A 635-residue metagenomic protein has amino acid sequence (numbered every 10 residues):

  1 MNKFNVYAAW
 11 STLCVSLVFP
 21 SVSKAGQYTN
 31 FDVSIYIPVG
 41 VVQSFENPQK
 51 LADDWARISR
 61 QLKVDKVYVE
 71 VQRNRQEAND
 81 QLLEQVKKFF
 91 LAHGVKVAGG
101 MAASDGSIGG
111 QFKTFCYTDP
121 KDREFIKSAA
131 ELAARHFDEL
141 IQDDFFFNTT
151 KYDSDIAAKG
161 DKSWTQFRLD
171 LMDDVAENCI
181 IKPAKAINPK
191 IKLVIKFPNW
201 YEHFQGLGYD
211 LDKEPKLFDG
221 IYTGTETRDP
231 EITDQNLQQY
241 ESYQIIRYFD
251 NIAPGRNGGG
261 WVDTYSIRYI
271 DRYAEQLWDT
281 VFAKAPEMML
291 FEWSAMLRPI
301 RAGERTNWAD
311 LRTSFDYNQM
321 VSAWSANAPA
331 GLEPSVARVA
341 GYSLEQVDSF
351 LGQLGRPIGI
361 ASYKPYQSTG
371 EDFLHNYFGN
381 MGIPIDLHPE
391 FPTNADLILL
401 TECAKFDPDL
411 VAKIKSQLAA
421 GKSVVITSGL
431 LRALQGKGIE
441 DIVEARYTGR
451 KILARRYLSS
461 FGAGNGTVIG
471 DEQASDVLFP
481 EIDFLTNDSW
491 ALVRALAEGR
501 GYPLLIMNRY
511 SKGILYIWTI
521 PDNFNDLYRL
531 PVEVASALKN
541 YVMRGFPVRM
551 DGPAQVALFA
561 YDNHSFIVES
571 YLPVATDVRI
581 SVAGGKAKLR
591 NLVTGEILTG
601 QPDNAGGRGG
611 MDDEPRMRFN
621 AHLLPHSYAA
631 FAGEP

Functional and structural regions predicted by a protein language model:
Y28-D53, Q81-D138, N148-Y152, N178: Active-site-adjacent "subsite" loops/lids of carbohydrate-active enzymes
I37-F45, Y68-E77, G109-K127, G160-D174 (+5 more regions): The substrate-binding groove and active-site-proximal loops of carbohydrate-active enzymes, especially glycoside
Q43-Q61, D119-A133, H203-E214, Y269-T280: Short, acidic/polar
K50-N74, L132-I141, I221, L277-F291 (+2 more regions): Catalytic domains of carbohydrate-active enzymes, especially glycoside hydrolases
Q61-R73, F125-Q166: Active-site groove signature of glycoside hydrolases
V71-G106, K159-I187, K405: Aromatic-lined substrate-binding rim segments of carbohydrate-active enzymes
G110, D138, D144, T149 (+10 more regions): Hydrophobic targeting/anchoring helices
H375-N376, E402, F406-P635: A conserved amphipathic helix/loop scaffold that creates a polar/acidic microenvironment used either to coordinate
